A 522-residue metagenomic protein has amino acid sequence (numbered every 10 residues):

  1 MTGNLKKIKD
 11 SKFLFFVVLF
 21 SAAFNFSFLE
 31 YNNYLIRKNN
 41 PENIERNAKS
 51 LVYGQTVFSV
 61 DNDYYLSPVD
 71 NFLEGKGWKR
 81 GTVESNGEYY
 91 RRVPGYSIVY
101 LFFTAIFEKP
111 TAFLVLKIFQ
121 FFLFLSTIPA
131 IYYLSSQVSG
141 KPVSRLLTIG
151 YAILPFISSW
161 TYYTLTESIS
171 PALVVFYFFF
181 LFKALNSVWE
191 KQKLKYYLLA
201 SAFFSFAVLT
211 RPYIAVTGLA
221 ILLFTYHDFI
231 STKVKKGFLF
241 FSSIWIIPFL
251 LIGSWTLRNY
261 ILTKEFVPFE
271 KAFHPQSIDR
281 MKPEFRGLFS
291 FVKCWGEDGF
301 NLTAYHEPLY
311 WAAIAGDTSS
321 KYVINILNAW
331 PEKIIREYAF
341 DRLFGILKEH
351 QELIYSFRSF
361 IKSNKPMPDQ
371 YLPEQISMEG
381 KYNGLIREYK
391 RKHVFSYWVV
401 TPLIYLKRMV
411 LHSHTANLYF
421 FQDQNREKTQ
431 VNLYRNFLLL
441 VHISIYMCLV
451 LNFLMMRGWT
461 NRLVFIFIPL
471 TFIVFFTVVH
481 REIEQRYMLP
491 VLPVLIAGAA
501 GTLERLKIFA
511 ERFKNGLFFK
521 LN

Functional and structural regions predicted by a protein language model:
E42-E88, G95, F285: Extracytosolic helix-loop segments that constitute the early lumenal/periplasmic catalytic or substrate-binding loops
N47-G54, F269-H412: Membrane-proximal stem/loop segments at transmembrane-domain junctions that anchor or position
E84-Y90, P94-L101, I106-S126, N432-N436: Loop-to-helix entry region of an early transmembrane alpha helix in multi-pass inner-membrane enzymes
P110-V115, I128-I153, P171-A172, K195 (+1 more regions): Transmembrane-helix signature of polytopic, membrane-embedded enzymes that assemble or transfer cell-envelope glycans
T111-V115, F119, Q370-P469: Membrane-interface anchor segments at the N-terminal boundary of transmembrane helices in multi-pass membrane enzymes
V115-S139, F176, F180, M447-L451: Transmembrane-helix motifs of polytopic, lipid-linked glycan transferases
L116-L123, L146-I153, I157-F182, F206-T217 (+1 more regions): Multi-pass, polyprenyl lipid-linked donor-dependent membrane glycosyltransferases
Y177-Y196, L506: Membrane-interface transmembrane helices that cradle and orient dolichyl/undecaprenyl
